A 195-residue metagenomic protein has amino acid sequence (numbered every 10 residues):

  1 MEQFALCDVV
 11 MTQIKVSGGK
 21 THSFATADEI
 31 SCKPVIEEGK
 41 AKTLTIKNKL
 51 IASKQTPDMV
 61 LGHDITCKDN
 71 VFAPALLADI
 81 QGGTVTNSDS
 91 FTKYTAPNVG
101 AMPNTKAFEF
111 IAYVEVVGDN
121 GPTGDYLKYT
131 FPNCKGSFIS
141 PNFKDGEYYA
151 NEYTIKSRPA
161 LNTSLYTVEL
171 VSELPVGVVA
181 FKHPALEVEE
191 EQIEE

Functional and structural regions predicted by a protein language model:
M1-G82, P132-E147: Solvent-exposed edge beta-strands and adjacent loop segments that serve as assembly or binding interfaces
V9, E29, M59, V99 (+2 more regions): Short linear motifs in intrinsically disordered/low-complexity regions
T21, T123-K128: Short, mixed charged/polar active-site loops that provide acid/base catalysis or chelate metal/phosphate cofactors
A41, F72-P74, V117-G121, G136 (+2 more regions): Generic "edge-of-domain/loop-turn" microfeature
N48-Q55, A73-L77, K106-Y113, Y149-P159 (+1 more regions): Noncatalytic linker/hinge segments flanking ATPase motor cores
D64-G124: Structured, beta-strand-rich domain cores that present glycine/charged loop surfaces used to bind extended ligands
K128-E195: Mixed-charge, glycine-accented linear interaction segment located at domain edges/termini
